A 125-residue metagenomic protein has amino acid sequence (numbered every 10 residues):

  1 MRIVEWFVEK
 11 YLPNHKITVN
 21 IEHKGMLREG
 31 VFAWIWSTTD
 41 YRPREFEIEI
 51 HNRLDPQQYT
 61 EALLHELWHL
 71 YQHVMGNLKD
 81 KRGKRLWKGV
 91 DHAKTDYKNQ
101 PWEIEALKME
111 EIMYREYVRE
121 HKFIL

Functional and structural regions predicted by a protein language model:
M1-R42, N52, P56: Auxiliary, metal-adjacent structural segments of Zn-dependent hydrolase domains
N14, T18, N77-L78, E120 (+1 more regions): Short, polar/charged, Gly/Pro-enriched helix-capping and turn/loop motifs at alpha-helix termini and inter-helix linkers
I21-M26, T60, D91-T95: Non-catalytic architectural context of zinc metalloproteases
E45-L63: Short pre-active-site segment immediately N-terminal to the catalytic Zn-binding motif
Q57, H73-I104: Post-HEXXH active-site segment of zinc metalloproteases
E61-V74, A106: Active-site recognition of the HExxH zinc-binding catalytic motif
L70-L78, I112-E116: Active-site catalytic microenvironments for nucleophilic, acid-base chemistry
D96, E110-L125: Long, well-structured alpha-helical subdomains associated with metal-dependent extracellular/ecto-lumenal hydrolases
